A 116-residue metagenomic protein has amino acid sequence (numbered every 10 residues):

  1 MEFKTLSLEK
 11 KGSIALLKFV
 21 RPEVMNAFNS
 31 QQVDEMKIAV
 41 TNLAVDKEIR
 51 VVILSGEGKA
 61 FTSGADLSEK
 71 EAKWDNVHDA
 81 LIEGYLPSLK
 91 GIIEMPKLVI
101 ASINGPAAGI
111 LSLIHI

Functional and structural regions predicted by a protein language model:
M1-E57: Conserved CoA-thioester-binding segment of acyl-CoA-metabolizing enzymes
A15, A101-S102: Small-residue (primarily alanine) positions within well-ordered alpha-helices, especially packing/interaction faces
V20, A65, N104: Histidine-centered beta-alpha loop that forms part of the nucleotide-sugar donor binding/catalytic region in diverse
T41, S55-G91, A107: Glycine- (often His-adjacent) and acidic-residue-rich active-site loop that binds/positions the CoA thioester
S88-A101: Conserved catalytic cysteine-centered active-site region of acyl-thioester-dependent Claisen-condensing enzymes
S102-A108: Glycine-rich beta-to-alpha transition loops that act as phosphate-gripper elements at the mouths of alpha/beta enzyme
I110-S112: Glycine-rich GHKL/ HATPase_c ATP-binding element in histidine kinases
I114-I116: Conserved small/polar residues in nucleotide/adenosyl-binding loops
